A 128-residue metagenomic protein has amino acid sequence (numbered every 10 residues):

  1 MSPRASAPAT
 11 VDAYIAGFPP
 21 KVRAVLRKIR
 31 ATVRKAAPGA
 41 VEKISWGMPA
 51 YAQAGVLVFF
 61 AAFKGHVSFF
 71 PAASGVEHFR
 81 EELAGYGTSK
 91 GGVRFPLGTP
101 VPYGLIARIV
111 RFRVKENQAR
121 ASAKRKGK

Functional and structural regions predicted by a protein language model:
M1-K128: Charge-dense, helix-prone N-terminal extensions
